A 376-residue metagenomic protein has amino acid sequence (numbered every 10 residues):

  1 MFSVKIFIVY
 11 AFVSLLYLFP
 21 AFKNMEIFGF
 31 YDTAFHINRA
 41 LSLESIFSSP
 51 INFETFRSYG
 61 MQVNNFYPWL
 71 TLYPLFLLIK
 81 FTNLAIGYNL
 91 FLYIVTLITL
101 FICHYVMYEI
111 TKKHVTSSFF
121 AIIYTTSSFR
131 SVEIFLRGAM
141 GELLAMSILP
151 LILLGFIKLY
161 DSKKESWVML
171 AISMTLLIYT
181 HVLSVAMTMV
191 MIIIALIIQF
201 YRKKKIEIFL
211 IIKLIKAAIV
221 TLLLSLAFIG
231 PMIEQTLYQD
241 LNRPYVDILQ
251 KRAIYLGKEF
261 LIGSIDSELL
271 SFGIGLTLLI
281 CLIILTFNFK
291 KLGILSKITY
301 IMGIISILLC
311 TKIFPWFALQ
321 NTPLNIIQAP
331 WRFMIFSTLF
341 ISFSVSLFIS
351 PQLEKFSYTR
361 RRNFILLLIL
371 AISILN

Functional and structural regions predicted by a protein language model:
V13-I110, V115-P150, G155, L176 (+1 more regions): Active-site lumenal/periplasmic loops and adjacent helix-entry segments of GT-C-fold, multi-pass membrane
L15-N24, I46, T82, S118-R137 (+4 more regions): Membrane-interface helix-loop junctions at the exits of transmembrane helices
S58, R130-L144, R243-D266, I305-F340 (+1 more regions): Membrane-helix boundary/interfacial segments in multi-pass membrane proteins
I152-S166: Membrane-interface transmembrane helices that cradle and orient dolichyl/undecaprenyl
W167-V182, V220-L223, I305: Membrane-interface alpha helices of multi-pass inner-membrane proteins
M187-V220: Perimembrane helix-loop-helix junctions
K203-L214, L282-K312, R360: Membrane-interface helix-loop-helix junctions at transmembrane boundaries of multi-pass membrane enzymes, predominantly
F209-L214, A218-T286, L295: Periplasmic/ER-lumenal interhelical loops and adjacent helix-loop junctions in multi-pass membrane proteins
